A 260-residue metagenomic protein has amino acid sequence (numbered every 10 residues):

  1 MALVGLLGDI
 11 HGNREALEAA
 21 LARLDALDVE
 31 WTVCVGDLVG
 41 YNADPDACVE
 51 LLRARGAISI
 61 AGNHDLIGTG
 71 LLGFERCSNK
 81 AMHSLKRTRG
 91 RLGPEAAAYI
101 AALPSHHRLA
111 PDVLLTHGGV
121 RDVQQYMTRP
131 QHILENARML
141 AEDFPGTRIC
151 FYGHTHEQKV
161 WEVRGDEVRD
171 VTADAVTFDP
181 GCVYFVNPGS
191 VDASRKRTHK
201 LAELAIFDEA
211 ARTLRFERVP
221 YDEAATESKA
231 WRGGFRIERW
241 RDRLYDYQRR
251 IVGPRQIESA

Functional and structural regions predicted by a protein language model:
M1-G5, R108-L114, D179-Y184: Beta-strand-turn-beta hairpins that frame and shape the catalytic cleft of phosphate-ester-processing enzymes
M1-R55, I237-E238: N-terminal active-site segment of His-dependent metallophosphoesterases
L7-G8, T32-D37, I58-N63, T116 (+3 more regions): Active-site neighborhood of phospho(di)ester-bond hydrolases with catalytic His/Asp-centered motifs
H11-A16, G40-A43, H64-T69, R108 (+3 more regions): Active-site environment of divalent metal-dependent phosphoester hydrolases
A19-A22, A47-E50, G73-R76, R129-P130 (+2 more regions): Short, glycine/charged-enriched secondary-structure capping and boundary segments
C48-T116, R121-D122, Y126-G146: Active-site neighborhood of divalent metal-dependent phosphoester bond hydrolases
L134-C150, T155-A175, G181-F185: Anionic-ligand binding region
G165-A260: Acidic, His/Gly-rich catalytic cores of divalent-metal-dependent hydrolytic chemistry
